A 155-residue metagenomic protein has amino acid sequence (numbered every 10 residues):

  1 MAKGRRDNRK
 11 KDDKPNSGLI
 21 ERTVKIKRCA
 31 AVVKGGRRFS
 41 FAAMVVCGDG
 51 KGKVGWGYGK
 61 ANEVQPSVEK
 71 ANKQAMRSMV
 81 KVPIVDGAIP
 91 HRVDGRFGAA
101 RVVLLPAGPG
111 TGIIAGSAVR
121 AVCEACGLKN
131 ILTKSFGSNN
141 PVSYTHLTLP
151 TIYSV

Functional and structural regions predicted by a protein language model:
A2-L147: Ribosome-associated RNA-binding proteins
H146-V155: Single conserved hydrophobic/aromatic residue that forms the stacking wall/gate of nucleotide- or nucleobase-binding
